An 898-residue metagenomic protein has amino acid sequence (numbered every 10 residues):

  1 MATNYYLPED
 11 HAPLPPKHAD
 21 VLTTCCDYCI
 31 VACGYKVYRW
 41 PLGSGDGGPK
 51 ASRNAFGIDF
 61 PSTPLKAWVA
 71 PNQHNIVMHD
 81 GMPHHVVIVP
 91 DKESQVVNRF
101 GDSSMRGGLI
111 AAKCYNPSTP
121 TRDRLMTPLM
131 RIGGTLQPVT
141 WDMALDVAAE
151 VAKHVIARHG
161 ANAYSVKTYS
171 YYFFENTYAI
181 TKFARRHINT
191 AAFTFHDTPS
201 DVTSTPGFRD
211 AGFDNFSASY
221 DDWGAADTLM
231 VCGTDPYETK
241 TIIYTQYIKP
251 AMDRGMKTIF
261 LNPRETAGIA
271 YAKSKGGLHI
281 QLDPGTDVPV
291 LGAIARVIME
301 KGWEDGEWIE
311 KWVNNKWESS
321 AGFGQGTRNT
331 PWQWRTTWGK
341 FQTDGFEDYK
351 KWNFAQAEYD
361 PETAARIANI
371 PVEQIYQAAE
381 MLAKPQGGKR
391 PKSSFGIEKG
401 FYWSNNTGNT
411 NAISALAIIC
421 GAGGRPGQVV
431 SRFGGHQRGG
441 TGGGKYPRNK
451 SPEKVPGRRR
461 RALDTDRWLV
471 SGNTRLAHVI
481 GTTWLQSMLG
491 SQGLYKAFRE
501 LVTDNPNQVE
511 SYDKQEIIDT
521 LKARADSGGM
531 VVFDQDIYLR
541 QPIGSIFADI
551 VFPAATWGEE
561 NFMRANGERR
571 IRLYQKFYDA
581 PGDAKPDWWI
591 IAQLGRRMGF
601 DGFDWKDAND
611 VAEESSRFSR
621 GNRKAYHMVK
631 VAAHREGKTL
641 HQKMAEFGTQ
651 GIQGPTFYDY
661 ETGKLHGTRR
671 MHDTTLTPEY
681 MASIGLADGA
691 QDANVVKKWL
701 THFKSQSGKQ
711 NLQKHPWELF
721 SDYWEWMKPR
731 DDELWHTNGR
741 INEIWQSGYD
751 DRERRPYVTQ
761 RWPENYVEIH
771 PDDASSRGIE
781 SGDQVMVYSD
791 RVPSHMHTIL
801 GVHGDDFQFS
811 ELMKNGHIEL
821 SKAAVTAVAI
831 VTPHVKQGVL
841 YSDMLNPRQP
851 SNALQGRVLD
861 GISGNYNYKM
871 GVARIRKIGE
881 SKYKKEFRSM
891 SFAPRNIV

Functional and structural regions predicted by a protein language model:
M1-W303, N315, Y349, P371 (+10 more regions): N-terminal export/assembly segments and adjacent metallocofactor-ligating motifs of anaerobic energy-metabolism
S62-M82, G322-N329, V502-A525, H627-G637 (+11 more regions): Surface-exposed intrinsically disordered loops and tails
Y178-P250, R254-R264, G268, P289 (+3 more regions): Extended redox/cofactor-interaction regions of prokaryotic respiratory oxidoreductases
I269-G388: Long, well-ordered, tryptophan-enriched scaffold segments
K275-L282, P553, R569-A580, M796: Short beta-alpha connecting loops at secondary-structure transitions that line or flank enzyme active sites
F341-R461: Active-site phosphate/pyrophosphate-binding segments
G558-A580, I591-G595, V831: Glycine/threonine-rich phosphate-binding loop and adjacent beta-strand/alpha-helix elements that clamp
Y578-D579, D583-E646, Q650: Long, C-terminal catalytic modules of enzymes
